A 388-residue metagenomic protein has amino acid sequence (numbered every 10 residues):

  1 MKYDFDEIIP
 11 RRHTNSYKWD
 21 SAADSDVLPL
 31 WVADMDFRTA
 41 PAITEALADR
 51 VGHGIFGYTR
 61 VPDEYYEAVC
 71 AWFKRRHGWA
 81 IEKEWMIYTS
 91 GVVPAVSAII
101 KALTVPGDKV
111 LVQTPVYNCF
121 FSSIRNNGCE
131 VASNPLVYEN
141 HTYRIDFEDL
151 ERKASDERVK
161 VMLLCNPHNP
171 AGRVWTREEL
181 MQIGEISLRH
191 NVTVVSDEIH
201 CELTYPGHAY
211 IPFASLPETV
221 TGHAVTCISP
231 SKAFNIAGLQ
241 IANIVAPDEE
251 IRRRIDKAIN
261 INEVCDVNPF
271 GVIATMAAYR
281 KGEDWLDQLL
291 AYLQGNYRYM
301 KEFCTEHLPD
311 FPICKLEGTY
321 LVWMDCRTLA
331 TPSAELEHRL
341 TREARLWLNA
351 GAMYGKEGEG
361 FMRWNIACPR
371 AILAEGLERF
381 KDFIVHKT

Functional and structural regions predicted by a protein language model:
M1-R12: N-terminal glycine-/charge-rich "phosphate-binding" loop or analogous flexible N-terminal tail
D4-D6, A22-L28, A33-D49, I81-E82 (+1 more regions): PLP-dependent class I/II
R11-S25: An N-terminal-biased, well-structured beta-alpha scaffold segment characteristic of Rossmann-like dinucleotide-binding
R50, G57-S90: Conserved N-terminal alpha-helix of the aminotransferase class I/II PLP-enzyme fold
